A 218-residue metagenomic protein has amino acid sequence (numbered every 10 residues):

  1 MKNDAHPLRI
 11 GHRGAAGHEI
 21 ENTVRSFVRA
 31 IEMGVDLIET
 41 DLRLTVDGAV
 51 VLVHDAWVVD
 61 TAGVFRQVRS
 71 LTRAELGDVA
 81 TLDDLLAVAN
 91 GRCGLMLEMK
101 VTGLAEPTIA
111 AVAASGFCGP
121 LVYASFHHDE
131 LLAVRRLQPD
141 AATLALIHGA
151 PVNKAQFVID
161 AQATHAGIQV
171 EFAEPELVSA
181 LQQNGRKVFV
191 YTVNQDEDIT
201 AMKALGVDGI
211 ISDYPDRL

Functional and structural regions predicted by a protein language model:
M1-I38: N-terminal binding-site loop/beta-alpha segment at the start of enzyme catalytic domains that lines or forms
K2-D4, D78-L218: Short loop-to-alpha-helix "cap/lid" segments that border enzyme active sites across diverse enzyme classes
K2-G11, D36, L42-G91, A141 (+1 more regions): An active-site metal/cofactor-coordinating segment within enzyme catalytic domains
H12-R13, H54-D55, H128, Q182: Histidine-centered active-site/metal-ligand motif
G14, R43, A56, K100 (+1 more regions): Anionic group-transfer/hydrolysis microenvironments
I20, D47-A49, E106, R135: Short, function-defining helix-loop hinge/capping sites that tune catalysis or transport
S26, R43, S212: N-terminal beta1-alpha1 ligand-phosphate binding loop
R29-L44, A161-A166: Catalytic domains of carbohydrate-active enzymes, especially glycoside hydrolases
